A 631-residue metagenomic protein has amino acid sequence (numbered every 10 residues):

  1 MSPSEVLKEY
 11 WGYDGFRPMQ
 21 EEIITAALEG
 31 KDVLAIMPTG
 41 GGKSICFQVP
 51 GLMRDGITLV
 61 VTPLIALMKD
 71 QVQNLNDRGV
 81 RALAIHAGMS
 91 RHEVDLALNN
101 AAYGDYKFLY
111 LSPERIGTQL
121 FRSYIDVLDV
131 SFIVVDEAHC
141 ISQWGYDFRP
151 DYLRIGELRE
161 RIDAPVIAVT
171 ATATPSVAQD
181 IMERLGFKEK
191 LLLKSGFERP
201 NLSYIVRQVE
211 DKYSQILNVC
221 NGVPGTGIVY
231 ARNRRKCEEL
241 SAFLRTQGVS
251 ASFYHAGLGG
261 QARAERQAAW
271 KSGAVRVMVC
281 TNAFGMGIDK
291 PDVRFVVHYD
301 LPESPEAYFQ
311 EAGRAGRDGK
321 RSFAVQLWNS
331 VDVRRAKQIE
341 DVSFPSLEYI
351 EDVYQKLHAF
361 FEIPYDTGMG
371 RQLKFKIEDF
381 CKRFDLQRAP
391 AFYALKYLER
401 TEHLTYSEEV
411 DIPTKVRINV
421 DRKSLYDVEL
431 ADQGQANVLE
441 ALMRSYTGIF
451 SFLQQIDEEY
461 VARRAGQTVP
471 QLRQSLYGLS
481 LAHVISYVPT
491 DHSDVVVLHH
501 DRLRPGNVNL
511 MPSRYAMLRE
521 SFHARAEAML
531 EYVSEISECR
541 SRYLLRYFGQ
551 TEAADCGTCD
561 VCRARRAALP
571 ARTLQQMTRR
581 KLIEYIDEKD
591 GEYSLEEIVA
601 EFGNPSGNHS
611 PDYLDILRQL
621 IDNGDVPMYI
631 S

Functional and structural regions predicted by a protein language model:
M1-Y10, D14-P18, E22-S44, G51-R54 (+3 more regions): Helicase motor core with emphasis on the C-terminal RecA-like subdomain
C46, S631: Short coil/loop residues immediately preceding or within conserved phosphate-binding loops of NTP-utilizing enzyme
V275, D292-V293, L301-Q310, G316-G624: C-terminal accessory region of SF2 helicases/translocases
